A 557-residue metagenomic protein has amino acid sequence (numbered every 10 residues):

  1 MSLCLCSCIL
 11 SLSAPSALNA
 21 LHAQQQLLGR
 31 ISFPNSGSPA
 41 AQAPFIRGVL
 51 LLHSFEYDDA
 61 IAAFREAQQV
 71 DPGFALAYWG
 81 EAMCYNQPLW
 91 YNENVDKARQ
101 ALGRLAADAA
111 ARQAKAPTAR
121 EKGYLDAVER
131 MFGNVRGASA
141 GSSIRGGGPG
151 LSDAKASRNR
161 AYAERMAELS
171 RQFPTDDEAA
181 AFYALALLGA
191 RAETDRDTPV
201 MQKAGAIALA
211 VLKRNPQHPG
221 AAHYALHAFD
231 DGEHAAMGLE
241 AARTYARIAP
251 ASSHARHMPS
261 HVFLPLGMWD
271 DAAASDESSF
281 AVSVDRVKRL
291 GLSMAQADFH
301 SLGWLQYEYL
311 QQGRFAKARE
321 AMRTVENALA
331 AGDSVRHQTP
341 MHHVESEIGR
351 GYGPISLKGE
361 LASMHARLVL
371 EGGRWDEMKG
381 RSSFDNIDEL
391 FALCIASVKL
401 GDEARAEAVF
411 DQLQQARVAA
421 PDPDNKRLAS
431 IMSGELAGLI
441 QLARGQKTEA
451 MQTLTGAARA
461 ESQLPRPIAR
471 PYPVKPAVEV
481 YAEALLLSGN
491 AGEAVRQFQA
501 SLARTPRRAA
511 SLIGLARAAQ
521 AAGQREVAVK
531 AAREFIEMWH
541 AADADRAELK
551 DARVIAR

Functional and structural regions predicted by a protein language model:
A40-A41, A119-R120, P216-A222, P250-R256 (+6 more regions): Generic helix N-cap/helix-start motif at coil->alpha-helix transitions
I46, G80, E121, L125-R130 (+12 more regions): "A position-specific structural signal for the A-helix of alpha-solenoid helical repeats
L51, Y85, R130, L187 (+8 more regions): Residue at a conserved register position within TPR or TPR-like alpha-solenoid repeats
Y57-A62, E81-T118, D126-A138, S152-K155 (+3 more regions): Inter-helical turn/loop elements of alpha-helical hairpins
Q69, A106-A107, K213, R243-R247 (+7 more regions): Amphipathic alpha-helical segments of tetratricopeptide repeats
G73-A75, D176-E178, Q217-P219, S252 (+4 more regions): Residue-level recognition of tetratricopeptide repeat
A75, A82-A110, L264, D270-V282 (+6 more regions): TPR/TPR-like (Sel1-like) alpha-helical repeat modules
